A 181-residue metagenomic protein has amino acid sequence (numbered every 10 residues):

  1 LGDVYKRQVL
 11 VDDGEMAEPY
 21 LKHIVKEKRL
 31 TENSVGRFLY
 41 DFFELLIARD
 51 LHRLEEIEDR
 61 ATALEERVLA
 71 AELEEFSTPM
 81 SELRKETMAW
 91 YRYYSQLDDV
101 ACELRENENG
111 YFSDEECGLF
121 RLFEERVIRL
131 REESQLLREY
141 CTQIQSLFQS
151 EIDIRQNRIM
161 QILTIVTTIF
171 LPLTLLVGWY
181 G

Functional and structural regions predicted by a protein language model:
L1-N107, F112-S113, L122, R126-R129 (+1 more regions): Peripheral, non-transmembrane regulatory/ligand-interaction domains of membrane transport proteins
L104-C117, C141-D153: Long amphipathic alpha-helical coiled-coil segments
E125-G181: Hydrophobic alpha-helical transmembrane segments and their immediately adjacent juxtamembrane loops
